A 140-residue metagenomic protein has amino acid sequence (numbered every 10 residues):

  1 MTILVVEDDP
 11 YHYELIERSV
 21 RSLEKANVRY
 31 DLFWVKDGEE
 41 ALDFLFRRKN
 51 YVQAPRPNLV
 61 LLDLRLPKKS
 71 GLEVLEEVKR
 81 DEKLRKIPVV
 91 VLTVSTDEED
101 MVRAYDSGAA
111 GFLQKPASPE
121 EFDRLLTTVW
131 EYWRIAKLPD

Functional and structural regions predicted by a protein language model:
M1-R21: Conserved acidic segment of CheY-like receiver
E17, F33-L59: Acidic, metal-coordinating helix/loop segments flanking the phosphotransfer/catalytic sites of two-component signaling
R21, D43, N50, L72-R85: Short amphipathic alpha-helix used as the core "switch/output" element in two-component signaling
D37, S70-E73: Acidic catalytic/metal-coordinating carboxylates
L62-D63, T93: Active-site residues of response regulator receiver
P67, R85, D97: The feature encodes the CheY-like receiver
A117-V129: C-terminal output helix
